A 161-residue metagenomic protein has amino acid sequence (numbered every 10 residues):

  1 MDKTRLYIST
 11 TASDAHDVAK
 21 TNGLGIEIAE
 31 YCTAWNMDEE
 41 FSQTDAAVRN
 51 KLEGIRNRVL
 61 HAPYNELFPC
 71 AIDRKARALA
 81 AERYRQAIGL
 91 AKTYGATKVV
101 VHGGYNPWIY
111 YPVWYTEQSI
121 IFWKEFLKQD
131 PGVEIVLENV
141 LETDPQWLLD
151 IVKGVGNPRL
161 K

Functional and structural regions predicted by a protein language model:
M1-Q86: N-terminal pre-domain/capping segments
H16, T44-N50, Y84-I88, I120-L127 (+1 more regions): Generic structural signal for well-ordered alpha-helices, preferentially at hydrophobic/aromatic core positions
I26-E27, V99, I135: Hydrophobic residues within beta-strands of alpha/beta enzymes
N57, W123-K161: Acidic/histidine-rich catalytic cores of soluble enzymes
V59-A62, A96-G103, E138: Short beta-strand segments at enzyme active-site cores
A87-Y110: Active-site groove signature of glycoside hydrolases
W108-F126: Active-site cleft segment of glycoside hydrolase catalytic domains centered on the general acid/base Glu
